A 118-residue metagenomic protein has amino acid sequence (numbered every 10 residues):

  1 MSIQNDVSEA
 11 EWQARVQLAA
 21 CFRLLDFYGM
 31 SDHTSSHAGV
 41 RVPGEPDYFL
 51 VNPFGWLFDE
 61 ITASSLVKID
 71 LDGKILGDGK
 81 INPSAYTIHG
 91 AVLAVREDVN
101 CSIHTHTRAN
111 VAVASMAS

Functional and structural regions predicted by a protein language model:
M1-E9: Generic N-terminal amphipathic, Lys/Arg-enriched alpha-helix
W12-I103, N110-S118: An anion-binding catalytic pocket shared by soluble metabolic enzymes
